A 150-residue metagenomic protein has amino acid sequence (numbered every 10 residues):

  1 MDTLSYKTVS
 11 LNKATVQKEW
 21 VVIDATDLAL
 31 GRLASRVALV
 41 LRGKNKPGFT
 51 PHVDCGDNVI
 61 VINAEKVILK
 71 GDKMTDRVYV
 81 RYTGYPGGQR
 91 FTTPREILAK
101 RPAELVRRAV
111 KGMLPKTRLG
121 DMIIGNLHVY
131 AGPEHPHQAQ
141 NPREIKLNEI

Functional and structural regions predicted by a protein language model:
M1-R108, R118, P136-I150: Ribosome large-subunit tunnel/peptidyl-transferase-proximal elements
V106-R107, K111, I124: Hydrophobic, well-ordered secondary-structure segments
G120-Y130, P136: C-terminal structural segments of small proteins and small subunits
